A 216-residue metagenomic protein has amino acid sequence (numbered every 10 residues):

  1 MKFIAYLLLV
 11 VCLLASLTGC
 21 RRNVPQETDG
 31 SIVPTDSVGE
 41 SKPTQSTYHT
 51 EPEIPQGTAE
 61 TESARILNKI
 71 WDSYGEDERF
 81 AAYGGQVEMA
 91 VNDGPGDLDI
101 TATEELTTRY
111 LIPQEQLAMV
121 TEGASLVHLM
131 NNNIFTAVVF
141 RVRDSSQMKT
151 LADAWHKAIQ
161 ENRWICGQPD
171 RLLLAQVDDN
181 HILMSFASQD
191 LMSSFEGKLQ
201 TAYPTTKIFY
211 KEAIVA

Functional and structural regions predicted by a protein language model:
M1-L8, R21: Positively charged n-region of N-terminal signal peptides that target proteins for export
Y6-V10, L14, E60: Hydrophobic alpha-helical membrane-embedded or membrane-associated segments
A15-G19: C-terminal motif of bacterial Sec signal peptides marking the signal peptidase cleavage site
R21-T136, V142-A216: Soluble, non-membrane globular domain cores that form compact, hydrophobic packing and curved binding surfaces
